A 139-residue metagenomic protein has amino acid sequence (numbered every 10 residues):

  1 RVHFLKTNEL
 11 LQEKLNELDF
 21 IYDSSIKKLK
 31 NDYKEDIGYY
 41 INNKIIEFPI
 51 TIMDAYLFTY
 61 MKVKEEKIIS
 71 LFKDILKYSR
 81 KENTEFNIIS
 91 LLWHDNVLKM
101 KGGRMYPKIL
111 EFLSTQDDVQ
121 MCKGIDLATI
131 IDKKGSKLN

Functional and structural regions predicted by a protein language model:
R1-E85: Active-site-adjacent pocket scaffolds in enzyme catalytic domains
K73-N139: C-terminal domain-boundary segment and adjacent tail
